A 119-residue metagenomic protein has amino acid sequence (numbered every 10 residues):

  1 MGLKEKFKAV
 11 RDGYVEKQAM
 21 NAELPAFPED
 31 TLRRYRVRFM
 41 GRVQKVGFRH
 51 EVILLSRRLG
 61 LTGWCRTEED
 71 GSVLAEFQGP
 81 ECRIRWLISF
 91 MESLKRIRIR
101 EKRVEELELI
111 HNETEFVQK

Functional and structural regions predicted by a protein language model:
M1-K119: Intrinsically disordered, low-complexity, mixed-charge
